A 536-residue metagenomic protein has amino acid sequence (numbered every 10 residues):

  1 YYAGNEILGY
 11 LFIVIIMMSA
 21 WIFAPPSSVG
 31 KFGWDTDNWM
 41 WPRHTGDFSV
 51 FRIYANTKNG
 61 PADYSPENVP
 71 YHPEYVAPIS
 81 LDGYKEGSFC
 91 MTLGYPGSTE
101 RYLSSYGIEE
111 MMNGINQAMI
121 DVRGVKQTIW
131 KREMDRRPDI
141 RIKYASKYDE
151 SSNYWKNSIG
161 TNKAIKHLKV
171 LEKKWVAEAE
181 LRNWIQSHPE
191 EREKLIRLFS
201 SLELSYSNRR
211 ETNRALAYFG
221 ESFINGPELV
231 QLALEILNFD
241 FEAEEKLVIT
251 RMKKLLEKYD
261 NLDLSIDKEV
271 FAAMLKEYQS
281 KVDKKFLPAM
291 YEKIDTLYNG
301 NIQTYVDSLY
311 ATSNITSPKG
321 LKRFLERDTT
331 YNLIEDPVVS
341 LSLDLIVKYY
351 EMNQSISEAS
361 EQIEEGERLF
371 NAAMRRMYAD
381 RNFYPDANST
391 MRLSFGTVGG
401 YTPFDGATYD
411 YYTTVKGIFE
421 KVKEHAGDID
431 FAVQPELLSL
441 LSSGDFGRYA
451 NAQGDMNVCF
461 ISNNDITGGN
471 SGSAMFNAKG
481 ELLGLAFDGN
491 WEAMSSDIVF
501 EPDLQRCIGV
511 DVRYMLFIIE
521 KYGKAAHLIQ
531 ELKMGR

Functional and structural regions predicted by a protein language model:
Y1-R536: Terminal presequence/propeptide segments associated with secretion/organelle targeting and zymogen/polyprotein
